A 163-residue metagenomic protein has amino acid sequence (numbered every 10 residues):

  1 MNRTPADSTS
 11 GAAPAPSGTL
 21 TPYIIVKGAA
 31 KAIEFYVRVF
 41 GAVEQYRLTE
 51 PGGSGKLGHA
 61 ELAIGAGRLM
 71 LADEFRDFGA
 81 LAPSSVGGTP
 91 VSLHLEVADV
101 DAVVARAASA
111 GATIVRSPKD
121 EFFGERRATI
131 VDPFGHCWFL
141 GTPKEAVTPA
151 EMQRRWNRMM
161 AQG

Functional and structural regions predicted by a protein language model:
N2-Y23, I33-V131, T142-G163: Vicinal oxygen chelate
V26-A30: Short acidic-aromatic low-complexity motifs
F134: C-terminal catalytic core of tyrosine-transesterase DNA break-rejoin enzymes
